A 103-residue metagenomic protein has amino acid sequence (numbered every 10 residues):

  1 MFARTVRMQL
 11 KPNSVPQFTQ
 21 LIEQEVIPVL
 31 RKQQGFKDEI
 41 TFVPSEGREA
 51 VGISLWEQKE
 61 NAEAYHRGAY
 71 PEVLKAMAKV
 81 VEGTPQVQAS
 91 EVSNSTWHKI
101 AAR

Functional and structural regions predicted by a protein language model:
M1-V51, L55-P71, A78-R103: Short S/T/G/P-rich N-terminal loop/turn motif that feeds into the first structured element of a domain
